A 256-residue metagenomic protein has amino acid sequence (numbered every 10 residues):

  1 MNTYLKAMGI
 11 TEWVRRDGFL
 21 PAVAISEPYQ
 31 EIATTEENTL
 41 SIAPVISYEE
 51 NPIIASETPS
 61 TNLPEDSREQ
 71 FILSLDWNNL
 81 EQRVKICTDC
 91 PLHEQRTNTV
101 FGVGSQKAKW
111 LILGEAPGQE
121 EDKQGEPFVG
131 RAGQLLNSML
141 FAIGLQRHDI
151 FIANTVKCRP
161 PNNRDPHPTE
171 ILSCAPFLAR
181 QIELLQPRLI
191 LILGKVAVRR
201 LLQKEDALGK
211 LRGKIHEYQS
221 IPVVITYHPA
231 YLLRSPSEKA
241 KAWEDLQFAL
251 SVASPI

Functional and structural regions predicted by a protein language model:
N2-I256: A polyanion-binding, active-site-adjacent surface
